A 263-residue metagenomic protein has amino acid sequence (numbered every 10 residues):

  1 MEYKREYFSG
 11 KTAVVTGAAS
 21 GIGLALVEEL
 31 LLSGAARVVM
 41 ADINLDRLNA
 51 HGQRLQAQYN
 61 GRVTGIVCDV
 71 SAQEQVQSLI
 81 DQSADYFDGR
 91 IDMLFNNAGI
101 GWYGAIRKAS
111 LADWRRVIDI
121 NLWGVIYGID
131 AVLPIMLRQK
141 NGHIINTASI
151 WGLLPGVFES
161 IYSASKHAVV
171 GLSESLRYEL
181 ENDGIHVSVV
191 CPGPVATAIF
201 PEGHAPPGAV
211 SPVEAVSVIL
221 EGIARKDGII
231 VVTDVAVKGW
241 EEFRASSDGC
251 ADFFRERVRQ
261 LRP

Functional and structural regions predicted by a protein language model:
Y3-V39: Canonical Rossmann dinucleotide-binding motif of NAD(H)/NADP(H)-dependent dehydrogenases/reductases, specifically
A35-H51: Conserved glycine-rich Rossmann-like NAD(P)H-binding loop of the short-chain dehydrogenase/reductase
L45-D46, V67-S78, L111: The beta1-alpha1 cofactor-binding region of Rossmann-like NAD(H)/NADP(H)-dependent oxidoreductases
A105-I106, D113-R115: Substrate-binding pocket helix/loop in short-chain dehydrogenase/reductase
I129, S165: Active-site helix of classical SDR
S149: Residue(s) in the substrate-gating loop at a strand-loop-helix junction that position the organic substrate next
R177-V235: SDR active-site lid
